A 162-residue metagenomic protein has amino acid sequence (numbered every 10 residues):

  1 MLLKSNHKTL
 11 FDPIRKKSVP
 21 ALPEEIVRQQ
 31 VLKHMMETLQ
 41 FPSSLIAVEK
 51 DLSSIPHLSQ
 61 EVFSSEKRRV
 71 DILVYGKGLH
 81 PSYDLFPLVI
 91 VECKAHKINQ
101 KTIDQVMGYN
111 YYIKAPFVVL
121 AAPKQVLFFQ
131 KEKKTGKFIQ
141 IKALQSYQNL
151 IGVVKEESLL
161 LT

Functional and structural regions predicted by a protein language model:
M1-F117, K124-T162: A short, conserved, highly charged catalytic patch centered on acidic carboxylates
